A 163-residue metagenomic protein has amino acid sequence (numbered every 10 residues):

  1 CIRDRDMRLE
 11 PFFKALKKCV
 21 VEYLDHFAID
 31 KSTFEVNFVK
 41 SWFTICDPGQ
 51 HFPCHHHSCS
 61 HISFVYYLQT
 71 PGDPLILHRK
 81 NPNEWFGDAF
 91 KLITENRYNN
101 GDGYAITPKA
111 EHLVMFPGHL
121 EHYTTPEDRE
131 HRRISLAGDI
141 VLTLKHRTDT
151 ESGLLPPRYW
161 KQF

Functional and structural regions predicted by a protein language model:
C1-R5: Conserved small/polar residues in nucleotide/adenosyl-binding loops
P11-P74: Conserved double-stranded beta-helix
F12, L16-Y23, D102, H122 (+1 more regions): Hydrophobic, well-ordered secondary-structure segments that either form specific early membrane-associated helices used
C46-M115, R132, L142-L154: Catalytic core of non-heme Fe(II) oxygenases with the double-stranded beta-helix
D88, P156-F163: Short, cationic low-complexity segments
E121, T125-S135: Ligand-binding loop in jelly-roll beta-barrel domains
